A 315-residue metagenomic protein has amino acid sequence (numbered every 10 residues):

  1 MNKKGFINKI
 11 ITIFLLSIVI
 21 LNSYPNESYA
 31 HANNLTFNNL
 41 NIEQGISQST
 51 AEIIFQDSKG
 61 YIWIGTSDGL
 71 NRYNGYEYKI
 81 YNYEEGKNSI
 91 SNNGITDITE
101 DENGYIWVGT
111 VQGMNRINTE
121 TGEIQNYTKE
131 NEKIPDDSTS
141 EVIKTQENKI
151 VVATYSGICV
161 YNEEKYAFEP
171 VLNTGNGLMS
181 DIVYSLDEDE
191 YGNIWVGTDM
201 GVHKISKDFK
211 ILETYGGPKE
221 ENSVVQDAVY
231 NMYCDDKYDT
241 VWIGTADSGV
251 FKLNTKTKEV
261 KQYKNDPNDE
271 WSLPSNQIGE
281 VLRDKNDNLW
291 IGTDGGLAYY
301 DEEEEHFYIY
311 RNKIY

Functional and structural regions predicted by a protein language model:
M1-Y315: Carboxylate-rich, polar loop motifs that coordinate divalent cations or form catalytic acidic clusters
